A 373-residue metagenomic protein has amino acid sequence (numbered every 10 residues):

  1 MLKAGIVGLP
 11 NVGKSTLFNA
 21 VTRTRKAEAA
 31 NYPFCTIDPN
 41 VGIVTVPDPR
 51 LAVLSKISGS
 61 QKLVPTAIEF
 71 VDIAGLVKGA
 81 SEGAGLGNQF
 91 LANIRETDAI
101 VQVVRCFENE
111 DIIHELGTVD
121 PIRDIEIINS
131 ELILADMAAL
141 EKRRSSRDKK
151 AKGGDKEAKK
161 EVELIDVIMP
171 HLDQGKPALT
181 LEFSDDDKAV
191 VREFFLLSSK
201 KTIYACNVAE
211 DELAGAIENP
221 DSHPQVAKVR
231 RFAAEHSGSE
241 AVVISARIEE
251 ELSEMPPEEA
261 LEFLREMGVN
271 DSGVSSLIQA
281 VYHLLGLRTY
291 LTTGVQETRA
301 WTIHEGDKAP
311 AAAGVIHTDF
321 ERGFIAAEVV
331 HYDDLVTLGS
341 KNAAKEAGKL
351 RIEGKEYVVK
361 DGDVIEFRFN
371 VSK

Functional and structural regions predicted by a protein language model:
M1-D111, E131, E141: Conserved G1/Walker A P-loop phosphate-binding module
L2-V7, V12, F18, S146-V358 (+2 more regions): C-terminal-of-GTPase-core extension/linker across diverse P-loop GTPases
T16, P33, E69, I73 (+6 more regions): Generic signal for short, ordered secondary-structure residues within or immediately flanking folded domains
R25-P33, N40-G42, R50-V53, E82 (+11 more regions): Glycine-rich, flexible loop/turn motifs
F34, D48-L51, V64-F70, A84-D98 (+9 more regions): Amphipathic alpha-helical transducer elements in NTP-driven molecular machines
F34, P39-G42, P49-L51, K56-K62 (+14 more regions): Short capping/connector residues at structural and topological boundaries
G42-P47, A74-A84, R95-K156, H171-S184 (+1 more regions): Conserved Switch II/interswitch segment of TRAFAC-class P-loop GTPases
